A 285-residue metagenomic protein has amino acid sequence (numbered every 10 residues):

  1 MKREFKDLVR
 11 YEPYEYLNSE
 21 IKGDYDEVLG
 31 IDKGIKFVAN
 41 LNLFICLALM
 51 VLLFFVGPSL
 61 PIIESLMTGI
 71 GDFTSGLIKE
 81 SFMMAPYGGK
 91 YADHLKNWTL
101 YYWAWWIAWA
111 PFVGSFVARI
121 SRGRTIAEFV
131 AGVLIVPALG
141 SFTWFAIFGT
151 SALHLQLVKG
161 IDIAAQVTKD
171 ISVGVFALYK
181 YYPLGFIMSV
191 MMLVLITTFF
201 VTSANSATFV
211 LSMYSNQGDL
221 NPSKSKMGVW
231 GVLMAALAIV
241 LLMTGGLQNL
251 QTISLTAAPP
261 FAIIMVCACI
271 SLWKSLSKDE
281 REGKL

Functional and structural regions predicted by a protein language model:
M1-I21, S121-G123, E128, S277-L285: Membrane-interface "cap" regions at the ends of multi-pass membrane proteins
E15, S19-R124, A131, V136-V190: Membrane-embedded translocation segments of transport machinery
G23-G30, P58, F199, S203 (+3 more regions): Hydrophobic alpha-helical membrane-associated segments
V38, L134, T208-Y214: Re-entrant/interfacial helical elements at transmembrane boundaries that shape and gate the permeation pathway
C46-G57, G140-T150, M191-M213, W230-M234 (+1 more regions): Hydrophobic alpha-helical segments of multi-pass membrane transport proteins
T125, T202, L211, L250-I253: Hydrophobic, well-ordered secondary-structure elements that form the walls of internal hydrophobic environments
I126-G132, Q217-V229: Membrane-interface alpha-helices at helix entry/exit sites of multi-pass transporters
L241-T256: Extracellular/periplasmic helix-loop-helix junctions in multi-pass membrane proteins
